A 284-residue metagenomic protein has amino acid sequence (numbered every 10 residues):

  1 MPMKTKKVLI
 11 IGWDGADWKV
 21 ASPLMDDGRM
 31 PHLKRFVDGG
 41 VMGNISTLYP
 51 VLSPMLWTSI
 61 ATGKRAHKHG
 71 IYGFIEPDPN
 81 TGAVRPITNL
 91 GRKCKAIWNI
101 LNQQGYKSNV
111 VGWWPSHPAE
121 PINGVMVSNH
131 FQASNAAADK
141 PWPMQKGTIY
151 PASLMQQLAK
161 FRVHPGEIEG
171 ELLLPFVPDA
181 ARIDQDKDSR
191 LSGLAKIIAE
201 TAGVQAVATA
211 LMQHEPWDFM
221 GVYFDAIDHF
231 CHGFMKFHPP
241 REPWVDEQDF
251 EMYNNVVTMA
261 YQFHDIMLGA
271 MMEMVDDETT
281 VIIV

Functional and structural regions predicted by a protein language model:
K4-L9: Extreme N-terminal starter segment of soluble prokaryotic enzymes
W13, S46-T47, V110-W114, Y223-F224 (+1 more regions): Glycine-rich, histidine-containing beta strand-loop boundary motifs that form or position
V20, H32, A96-I97, V207-A208 (+1 more regions): Short, hydrophobic/aromatic alpha-helical segments in well-folded domains
A21-S59, G63-K64, K107-N109: Short, structured active-site-proximal loop/turn typified by the sulfatase FGly-forming signature C/S-X-P-X-R
H32, M259-V284: Metal-dependent active-site segment of extracytoplasmic phospho-/sulfohydrolases and closely related
R65-E247: His/Asp/Glu-rich, glycine-adjacent segments that coordinate divalent cations and/or stabilize oxyanion chemistry on
Y253-V257: Extracellular loop and loop/strand-boundary signature of outer-membrane beta-barrel proteins
